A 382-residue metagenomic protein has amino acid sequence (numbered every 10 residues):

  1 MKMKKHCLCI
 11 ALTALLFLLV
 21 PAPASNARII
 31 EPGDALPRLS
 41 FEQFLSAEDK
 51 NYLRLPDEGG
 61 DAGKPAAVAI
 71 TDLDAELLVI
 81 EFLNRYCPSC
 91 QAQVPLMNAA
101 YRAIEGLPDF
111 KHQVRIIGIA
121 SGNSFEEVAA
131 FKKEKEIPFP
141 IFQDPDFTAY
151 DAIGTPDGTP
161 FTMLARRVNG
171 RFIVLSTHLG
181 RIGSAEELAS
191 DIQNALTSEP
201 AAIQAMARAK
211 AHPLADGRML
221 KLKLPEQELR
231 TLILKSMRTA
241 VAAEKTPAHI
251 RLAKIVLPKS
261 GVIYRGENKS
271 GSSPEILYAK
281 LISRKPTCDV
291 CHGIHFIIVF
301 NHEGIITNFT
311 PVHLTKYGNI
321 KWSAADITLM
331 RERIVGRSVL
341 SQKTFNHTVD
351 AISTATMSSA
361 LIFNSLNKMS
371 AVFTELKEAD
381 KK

Functional and structural regions predicted by a protein language model:
M1-A11: Bacterial N-terminal signal peptides that target proteins for export
I10-V20: Bacterial N-terminal signal peptides
A24-I29: Boundary at the C-terminal end of the N-terminal hydrophobic targeting segment
S40-L78: A short beta-strand-turn-helix
D74, F82-A99: Conserved redox-active cysteine motifs that mediate thiol-disulfide chemistry, especially di-cysteine Cys-X(1-2)-Cys
Q91-K135, D146-A152: Structural microenvironment flanking redox-active thiols in thiol-disulfide oxidoreductases
E126, E199-H295, N301-K382: Intrinsically disordered terminal and processing segments
K133-I137, D144-Q193: Thiol/disulfide oxidoreductase modules built on the thioredoxin-like
